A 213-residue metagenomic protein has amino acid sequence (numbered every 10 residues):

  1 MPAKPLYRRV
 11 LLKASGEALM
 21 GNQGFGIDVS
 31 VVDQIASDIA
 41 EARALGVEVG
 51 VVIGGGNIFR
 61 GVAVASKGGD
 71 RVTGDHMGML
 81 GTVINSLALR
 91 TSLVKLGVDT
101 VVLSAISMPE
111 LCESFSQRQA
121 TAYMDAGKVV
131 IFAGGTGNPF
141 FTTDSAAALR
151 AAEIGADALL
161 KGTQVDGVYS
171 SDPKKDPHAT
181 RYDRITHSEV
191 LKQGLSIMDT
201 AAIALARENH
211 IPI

Functional and structural regions predicted by a protein language model:
M1-E48: N-terminal glycine-/serine-/threonine-rich phosphate-binding loop
L12, G50-G54, T100-S104, F132-A133 (+1 more regions): General beta-strand structural signal in soluble alpha/beta enzymes
A18-M20, G56-G61, P109-E110, N138-P139 (+1 more regions): Short, active-site-adjacent cap segments at secondary-structure transitions
V31, I35-D38, T82, R90 (+2 more regions): Polyanion-binding loop/helix "lid" in catalytic or ligand-binding cores
R43-L45, L87-G97, L149-D157, L205-N209: Alpha-helix C-terminal capping segments
G46-G50, G127-V129: Loop/turn-to-beta-strand initiation segments
V64-V130, S145: Ligand-binding beta-strand-loop-alpha-helix segment within the catalytic cores of soluble metabolic enzymes
S116-D176: Anionic-ligand binding region
